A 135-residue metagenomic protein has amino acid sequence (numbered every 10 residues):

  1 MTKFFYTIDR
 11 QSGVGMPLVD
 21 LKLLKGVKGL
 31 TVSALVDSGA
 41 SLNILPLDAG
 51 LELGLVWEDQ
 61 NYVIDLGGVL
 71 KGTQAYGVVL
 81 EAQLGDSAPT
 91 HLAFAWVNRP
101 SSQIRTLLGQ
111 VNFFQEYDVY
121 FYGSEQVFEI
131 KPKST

Functional and structural regions predicted by a protein language model:
M1-T135: Pepsin/retropepsin-fold aspartyl endopeptidases
